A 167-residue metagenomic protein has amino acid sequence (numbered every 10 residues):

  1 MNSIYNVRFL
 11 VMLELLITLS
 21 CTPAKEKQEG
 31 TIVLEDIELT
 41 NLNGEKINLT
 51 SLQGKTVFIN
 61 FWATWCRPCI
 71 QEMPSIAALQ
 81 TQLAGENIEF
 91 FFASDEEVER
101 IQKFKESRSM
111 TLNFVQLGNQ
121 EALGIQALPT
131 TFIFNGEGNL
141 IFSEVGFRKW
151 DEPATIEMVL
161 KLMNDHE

Functional and structural regions predicted by a protein language model:
M1-L10: Bacterial N-terminal signal peptides that target proteins for export
I17-S20: C-terminal motif of bacterial Sec signal peptides marking the signal peptidase cleavage site
T22-L49: N-terminal "domain-start" segment that seeds a small globular fold
K55-V57, F61-W65, E97, A127: Short pre-active-site segment immediately N-terminal to redox-active cysteine/selenocysteine motifs in thiol-based
F61-A78: Conserved redox-active cysteine motifs that mediate thiol-disulfide chemistry, especially di-cysteine Cys-X(1-2)-Cys
Q71, A78, R100-S107: Short alpha-helix adjacent to the SAM-binding motif of class I
F91, Q102-E137, V145: Short, internal strand/loop/helix patches that form the active-site neighborhood or redox-interaction surface
G136-E167: Thiol-/selenol-based redox modules, centered on thioredoxin-like and closely related oxidoreductase domains
